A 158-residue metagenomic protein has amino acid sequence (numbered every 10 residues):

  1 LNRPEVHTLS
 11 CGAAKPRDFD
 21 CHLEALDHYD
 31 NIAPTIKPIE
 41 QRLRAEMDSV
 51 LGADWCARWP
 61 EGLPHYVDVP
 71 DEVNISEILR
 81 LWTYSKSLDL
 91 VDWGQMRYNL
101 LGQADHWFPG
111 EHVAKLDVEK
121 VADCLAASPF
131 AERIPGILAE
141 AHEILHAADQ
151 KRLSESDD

Functional and structural regions predicted by a protein language model:
L1-D158: Structured C-terminal cap/extension of enzyme domains
